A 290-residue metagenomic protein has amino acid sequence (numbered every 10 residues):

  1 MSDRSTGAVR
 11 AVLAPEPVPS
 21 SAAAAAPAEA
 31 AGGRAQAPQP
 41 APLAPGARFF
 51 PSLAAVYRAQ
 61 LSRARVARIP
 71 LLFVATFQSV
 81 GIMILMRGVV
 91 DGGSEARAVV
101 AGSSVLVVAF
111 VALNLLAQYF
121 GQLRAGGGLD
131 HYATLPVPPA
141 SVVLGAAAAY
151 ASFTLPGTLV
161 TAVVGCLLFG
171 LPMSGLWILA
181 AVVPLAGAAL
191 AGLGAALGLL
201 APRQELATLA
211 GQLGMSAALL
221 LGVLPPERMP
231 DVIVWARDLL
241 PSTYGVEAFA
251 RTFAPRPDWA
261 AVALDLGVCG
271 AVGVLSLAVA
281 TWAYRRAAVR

Functional and structural regions predicted by a protein language model:
S2-Q39, M86, L167, A254-R256 (+1 more regions): Junction motif at the cytosolic side of a transmembrane helix
G33-A55, V232-S242: Short, membrane-interfacial amphipathic segments enriched in basic
R58-F77, A263, V289-R290: Membrane-interface helix starts
V66-G92, R97-A112, L213-L219, A271: Hydrophobic alpha-helical transmembrane segments of multi-pass membrane transport/permease proteins
L85, A96-L168: Hydrophobic alpha-helical transmembrane segments of multi-pass membrane transport proteins
R87-V90, A201-T243: Transmembrane helix segments
P139-A140, L144-G211, W259-L266, G270 (+1 more regions): Alpha-helical transmembrane segments and their short interhelical loops
G222-L277: Membrane-interfacial helix-loop-helix junctions in multi-pass membrane proteins
